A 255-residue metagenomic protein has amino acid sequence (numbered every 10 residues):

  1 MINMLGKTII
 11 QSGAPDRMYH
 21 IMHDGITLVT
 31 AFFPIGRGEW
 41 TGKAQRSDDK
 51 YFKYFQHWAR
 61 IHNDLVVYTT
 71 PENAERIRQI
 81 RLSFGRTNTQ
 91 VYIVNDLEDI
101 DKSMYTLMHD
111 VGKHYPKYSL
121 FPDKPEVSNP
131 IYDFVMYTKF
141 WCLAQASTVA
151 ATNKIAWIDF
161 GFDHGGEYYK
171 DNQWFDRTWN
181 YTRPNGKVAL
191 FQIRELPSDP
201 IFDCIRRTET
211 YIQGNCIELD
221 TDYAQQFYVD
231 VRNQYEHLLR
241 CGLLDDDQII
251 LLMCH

Functional and structural regions predicted by a protein language model:
G6-D49: N-proximal low-complexity "stem/linker" segments adjacent to membrane-targeting elements
I10-P15, D48-Y54, A74-Q79, A144: Short alpha-helical segments and helix-capping/turn motifs at coil-helix boundaries
G42-F55, K170-W179, I249: Well-ordered, non-membrane alpha-helical segments in soluble/globular domains
V66-T70: Short internal beta-strands
T87-T148: Active-site-proximal specificity loops/subdomain of glycosyltransferases
V135-K187: GT-A fold catalytic core of metal-dependent nucleotide-sugar glycosyltransferases, centered on the diacidic
F162-Y168, G186, I205-H255: Catalytic core and acceptor-binding pocket of nucleotide-sugar-dependent glycosyltransferases
A189-P200: Short beta-strand-to-loop element that shapes/binds the nucleotide-sugar donor at the catalytic cleft/hinge
